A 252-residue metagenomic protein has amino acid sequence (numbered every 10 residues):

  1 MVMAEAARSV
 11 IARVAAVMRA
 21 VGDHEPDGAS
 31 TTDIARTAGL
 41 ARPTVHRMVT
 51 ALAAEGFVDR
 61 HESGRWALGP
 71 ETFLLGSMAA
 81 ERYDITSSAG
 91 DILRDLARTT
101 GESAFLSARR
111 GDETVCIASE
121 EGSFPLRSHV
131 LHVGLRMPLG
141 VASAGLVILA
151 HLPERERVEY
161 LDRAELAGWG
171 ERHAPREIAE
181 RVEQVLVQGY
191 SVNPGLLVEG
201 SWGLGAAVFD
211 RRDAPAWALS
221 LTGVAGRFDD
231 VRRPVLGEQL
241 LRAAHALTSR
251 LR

Functional and structural regions predicted by a protein language model:
M1-R82, T86, H245, S249-R250: N-terminal helix-turn-helix
A20, S88-T99, F105, Q184 (+3 more regions): Amphipathic alpha-helical regulatory segments at dimerization interfaces that relay allosteric signals between sensory
G22, G145, L149, P153 (+2 more regions): Short amphipathic alpha-helical signal-transduction/dimerization elements
A38, V49, T72, L93 (+4 more regions): Short amphipathic alpha-helical/adjacent loop interface patches that line ligand and macromolecule-binding sites
V58-D59, L106-S107, V208: A structural signal for short hydrophobic beta-strand segments in well-ordered beta-sheet cores
G64-R163: Amphipathic alpha-helical effector-binding/dimerization core of metabolite-sensing transcriptional regulators
E171-A244: Extended hydrophobic
